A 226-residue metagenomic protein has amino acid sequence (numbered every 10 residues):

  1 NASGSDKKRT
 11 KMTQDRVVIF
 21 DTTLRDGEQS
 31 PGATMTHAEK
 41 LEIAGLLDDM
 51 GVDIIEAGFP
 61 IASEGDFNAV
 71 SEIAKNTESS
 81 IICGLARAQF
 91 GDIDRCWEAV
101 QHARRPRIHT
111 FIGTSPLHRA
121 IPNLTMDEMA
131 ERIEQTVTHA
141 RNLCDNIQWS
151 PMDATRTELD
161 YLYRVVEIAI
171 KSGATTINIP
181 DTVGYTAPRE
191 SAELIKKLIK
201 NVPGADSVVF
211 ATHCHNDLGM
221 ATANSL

Functional and structural regions predicted by a protein language model:
A2-G4: Short hydrophobic alpha-helical segments enriched in small aliphatic residues
K8-T34: N-terminal amphipathic alpha-helix/helix-capping segment at the start of soluble metabolic enzymes
I19, Q29-D53, V70-N76, F90-F210 (+1 more regions): Alpha/beta enzyme core
T22, A57-A62, L85-R87, F111: Acidic/polar N-terminal loop/beta-strand segments that form early-domain functional surfaces
I54-E56, T77-A88: Active-site cofactor/substrate anionic-group-binding motifs, chiefly glycine- and Lys/Arg-rich phosphate-binding loops
P60, R87, M152-A154, T182 (+1 more regions): An acidic- and aromatic-residue-enriched active-site/binding cleft used to recognize and process polar
I61-G65, T157-D160: Conserved glycine-rich "GG(E/T)P / GGGxP" loop and the immediately following alpha-helix in the radical SAM core
H215-L226: Thiamine diphosphate
